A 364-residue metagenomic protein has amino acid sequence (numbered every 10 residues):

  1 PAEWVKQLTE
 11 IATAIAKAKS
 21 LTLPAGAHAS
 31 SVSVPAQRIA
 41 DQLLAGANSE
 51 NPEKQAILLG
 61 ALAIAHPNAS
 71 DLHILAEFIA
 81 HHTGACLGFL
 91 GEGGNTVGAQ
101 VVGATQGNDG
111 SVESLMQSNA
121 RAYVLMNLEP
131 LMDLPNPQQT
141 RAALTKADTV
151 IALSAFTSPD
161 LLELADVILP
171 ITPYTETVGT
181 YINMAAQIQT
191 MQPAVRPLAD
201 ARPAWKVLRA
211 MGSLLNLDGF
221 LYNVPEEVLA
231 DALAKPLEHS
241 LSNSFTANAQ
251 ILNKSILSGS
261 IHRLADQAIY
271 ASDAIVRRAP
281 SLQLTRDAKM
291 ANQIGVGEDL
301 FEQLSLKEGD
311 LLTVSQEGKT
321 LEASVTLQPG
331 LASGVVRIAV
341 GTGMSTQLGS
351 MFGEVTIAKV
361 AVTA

Functional and structural regions predicted by a protein language model:
P1-A61, A65-P67, H81, L214: Long, well-ordered, tryptophan-enriched scaffold segments
A2, G26-S30, L59-S70, L131 (+3 more regions): Generic amphipathic alpha-helical segments used as scaffolds and interaction surfaces in large, multi-domain proteins
A2-T9, H28-V32, G94-V97, T175-V178 (+1 more regions): A short acidic, often aromatic-flanked loop/helix-cap motif at beta-alpha or helix-coil junctions that lines enzyme
Q7, L75, A204-V207: Stable alpha-helical elements in mature extracytoplasmic
K19-Q37, W205-K206, D218-L237: Internal, active-site/partner-interface "lid" segment
P24, A56-A61, F89-G93, Y222-E227 (+1 more regions): Short coil/turn segments at secondary-structure boundaries
A47-S118: A glycine-rich, hydrophobic/aromatic-adjacent loop/helix-cap motif
G103-T105, D109-D200, K206-R209, S213-L217 (+1 more regions): A cross-kingdom feature strongest in bacterial/archaeal respiratory oxidoreductases
